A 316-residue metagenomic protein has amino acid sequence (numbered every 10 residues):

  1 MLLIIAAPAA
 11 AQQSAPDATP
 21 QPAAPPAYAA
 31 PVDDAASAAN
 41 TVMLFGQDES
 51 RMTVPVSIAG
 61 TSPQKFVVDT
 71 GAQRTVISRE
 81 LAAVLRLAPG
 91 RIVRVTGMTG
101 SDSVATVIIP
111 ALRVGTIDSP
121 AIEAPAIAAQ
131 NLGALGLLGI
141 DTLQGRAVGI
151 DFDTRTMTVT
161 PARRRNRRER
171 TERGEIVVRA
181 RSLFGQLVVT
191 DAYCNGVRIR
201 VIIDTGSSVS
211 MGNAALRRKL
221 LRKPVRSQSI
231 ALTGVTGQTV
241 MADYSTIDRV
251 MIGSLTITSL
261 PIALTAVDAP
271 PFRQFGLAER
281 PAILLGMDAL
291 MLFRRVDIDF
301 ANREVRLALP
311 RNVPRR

Functional and structural regions predicted by a protein language model:
M1-P8: Bacterial N-terminal signal peptides
A10-R316: Pepsin/retropepsin-fold aspartyl endopeptidases
